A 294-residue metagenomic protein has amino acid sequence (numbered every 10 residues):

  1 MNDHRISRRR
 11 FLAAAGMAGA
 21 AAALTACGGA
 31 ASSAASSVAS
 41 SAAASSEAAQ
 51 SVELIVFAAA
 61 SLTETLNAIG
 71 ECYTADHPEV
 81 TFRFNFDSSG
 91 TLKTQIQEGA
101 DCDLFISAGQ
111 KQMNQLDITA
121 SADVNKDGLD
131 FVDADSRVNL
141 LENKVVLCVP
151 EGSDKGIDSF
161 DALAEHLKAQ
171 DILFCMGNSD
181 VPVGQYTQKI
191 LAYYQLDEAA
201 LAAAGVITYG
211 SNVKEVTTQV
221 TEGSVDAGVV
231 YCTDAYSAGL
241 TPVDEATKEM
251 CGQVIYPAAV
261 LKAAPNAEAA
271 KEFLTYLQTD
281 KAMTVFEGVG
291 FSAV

Functional and structural regions predicted by a protein language model:
M1-A26: N-terminal secretory signal peptides
D3, A30-A39, A43-D76, G90 (+6 more regions): Exported/periplasmic ABC-transporter solute-binding proteins
R8-L12, D76, L116: Generic low-polarity alpha-helical segments
H77-F82: A generic structural motif
T91, D127-D133: N-terminal post-signal-peptidase region of extra-cytosolic proteins
C102-S107: Periplasmic-binding protein-like
